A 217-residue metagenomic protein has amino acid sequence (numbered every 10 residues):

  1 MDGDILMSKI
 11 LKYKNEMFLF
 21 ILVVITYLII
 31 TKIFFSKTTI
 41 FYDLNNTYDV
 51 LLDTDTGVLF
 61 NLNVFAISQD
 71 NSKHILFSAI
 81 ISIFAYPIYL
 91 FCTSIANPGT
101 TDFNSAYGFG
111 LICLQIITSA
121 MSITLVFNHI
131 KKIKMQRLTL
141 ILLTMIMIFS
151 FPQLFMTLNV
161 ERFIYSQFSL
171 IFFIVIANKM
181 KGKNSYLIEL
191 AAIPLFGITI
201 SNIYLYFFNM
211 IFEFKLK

Functional and structural regions predicted by a protein language model:
M1-F34: Start-transfer (signal-anchor) and selected internal transmembrane alpha helices of multi-pass inner/ER membrane
L28-V50: Helix-to-loop transition at the C-terminal end of transmembrane segments
I67-S105, F109: Short hydrophobic/aromatic helix or loop-helix immediately within or flanking a transmembrane segment in polytopic
C113-I133: Transmembrane-helix motifs of polytopic, lipid-linked glycan transferases
V126-F149: Transmembrane-helix signature of polytopic, membrane-embedded enzymes that assemble or transfer cell-envelope glycans
F149, Q153, Y165-G182: Specific aromatic-rich, kink-prone transmembrane helix
L158-I164: Short acidic/glycine- and proline-prone juxtamembrane loop motifs at membrane-interface regions of multi-pass membrane
S185-F214: Membrane-interface alpha helices of multi-pass inner-membrane proteins
